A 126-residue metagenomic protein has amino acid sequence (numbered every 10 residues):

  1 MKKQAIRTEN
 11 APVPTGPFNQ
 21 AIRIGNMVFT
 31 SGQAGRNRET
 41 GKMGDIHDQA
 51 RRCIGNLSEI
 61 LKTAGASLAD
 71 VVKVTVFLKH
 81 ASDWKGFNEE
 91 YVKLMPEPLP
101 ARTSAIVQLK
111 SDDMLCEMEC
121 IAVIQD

Functional and structural regions predicted by a protein language model:
M1-D126: Short, polar/acidic, helix-capping and beta-turn segments at strand->helix junctions that line the mouths
